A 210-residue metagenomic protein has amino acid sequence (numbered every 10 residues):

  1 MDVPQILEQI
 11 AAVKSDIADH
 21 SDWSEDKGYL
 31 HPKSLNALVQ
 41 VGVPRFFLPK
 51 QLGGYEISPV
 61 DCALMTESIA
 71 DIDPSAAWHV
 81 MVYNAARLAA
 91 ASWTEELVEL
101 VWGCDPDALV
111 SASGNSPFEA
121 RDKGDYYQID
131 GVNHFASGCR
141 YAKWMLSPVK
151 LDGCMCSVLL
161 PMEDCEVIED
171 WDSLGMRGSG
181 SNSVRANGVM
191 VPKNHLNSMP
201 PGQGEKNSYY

Functional and structural regions predicted by a protein language model:
M1, V13-H20: Generic N-terminal amphipathic, Lys/Arg-enriched alpha-helix
V3-P4, E8-A11, H31: Structured, charged N-terminal subsegments at the starts of enzyme catalytic cores and at intra-chain domain/subunit
A18-G28, S75-A77: A glycine-/small-polar-enriched, mobile loop at the entrance of the PLP active site in fold-type I
L30-Q40, R45-Y141: Glycine-rich flavin
V132-C165, E169-D170, G180: DPxDG-like acidic metal-binding loop motif
C165-P201: Flexible, small-/acidic-enriched active-site or ligand-binding loops
P200-Y210: Membrane-embedded hairpin module used as a gating/binding unit in multi-pass transport and secretion proteins
